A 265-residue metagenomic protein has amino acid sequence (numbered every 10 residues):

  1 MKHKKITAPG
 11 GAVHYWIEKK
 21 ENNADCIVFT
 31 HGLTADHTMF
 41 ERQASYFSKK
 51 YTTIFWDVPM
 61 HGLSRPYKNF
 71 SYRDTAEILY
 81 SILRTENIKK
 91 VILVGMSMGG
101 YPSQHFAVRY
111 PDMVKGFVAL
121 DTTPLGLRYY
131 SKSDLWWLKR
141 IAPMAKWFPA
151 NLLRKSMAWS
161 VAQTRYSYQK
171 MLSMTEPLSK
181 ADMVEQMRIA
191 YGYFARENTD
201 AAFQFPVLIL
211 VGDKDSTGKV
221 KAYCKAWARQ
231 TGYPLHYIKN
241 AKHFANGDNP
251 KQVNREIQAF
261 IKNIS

Functional and structural regions predicted by a protein language model:
M1-A12: N-terminal cap/lid segment of alpha/beta-hydrolase-fold proteins
G11-R65: Conserved HGGG/HGGXW glycine-rich cap/lid loop of the alpha/beta-hydrolase fold
I54-V94, R255: Active-site loop/oxyanion-hole signature of alpha/beta-hydrolase fold enzymes
G95, G99, S103: Gly/Ala-rich beta-loop-alpha elbow adjacent to hydrolase catalytic centers
V108, G116-A145: Flexible "cap/lid" loop of the alpha/beta hydrolase fold
R128-Y130, W147-A202: Conserved alpha/beta-hydrolase catalytic His-Asp/Glu region
L208-A241, G247: Conserved loop-alpha-helix segment in the C-terminal half of the alpha/beta-hydrolase fold that carries the catalytic
G247-A259: Post-His helix in hydrolase/transferase enzymes
